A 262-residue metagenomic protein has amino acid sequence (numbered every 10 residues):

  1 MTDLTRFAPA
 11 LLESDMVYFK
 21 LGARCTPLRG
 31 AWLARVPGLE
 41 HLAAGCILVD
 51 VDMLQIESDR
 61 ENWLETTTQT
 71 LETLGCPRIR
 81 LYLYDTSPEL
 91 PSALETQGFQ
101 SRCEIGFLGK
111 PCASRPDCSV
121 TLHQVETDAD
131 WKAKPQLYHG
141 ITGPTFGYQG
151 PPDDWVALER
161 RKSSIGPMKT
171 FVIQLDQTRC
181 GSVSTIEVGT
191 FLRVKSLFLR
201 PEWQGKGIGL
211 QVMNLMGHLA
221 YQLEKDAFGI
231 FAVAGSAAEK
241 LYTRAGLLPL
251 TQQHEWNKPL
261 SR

Functional and structural regions predicted by a protein language model:
M1-L74, T86-S87, P152: N-terminal charged segments
M1-S14, C46-V49, L54, I105 (+2 more regions): Short amphipathic alpha-helix that is part of the acyltransferase structural core
C25-L28, S92-Q100, P167-G181: Conserved beta-hairpin
I56-A133, W256-K258: Acyl-donor-binding surface of acyltransferase catalytic domains
D59-T68, L199, G205-A220, R244: Conserved acetyl-CoA-binding loop-helix of GNAT-fold acetyltransferases
L74-L83, A220-V233: Conserved GNAT acetyl-CoA-binding A-motif
S87-S101, K206, L210, A234-Q252: Conserved active-site alpha-helix within GNAT-family acetyltransferase domains
G150-R200: A conserved beta-strand-loop-helix scaffold within acyl/acetyltransferase catalytic domains
